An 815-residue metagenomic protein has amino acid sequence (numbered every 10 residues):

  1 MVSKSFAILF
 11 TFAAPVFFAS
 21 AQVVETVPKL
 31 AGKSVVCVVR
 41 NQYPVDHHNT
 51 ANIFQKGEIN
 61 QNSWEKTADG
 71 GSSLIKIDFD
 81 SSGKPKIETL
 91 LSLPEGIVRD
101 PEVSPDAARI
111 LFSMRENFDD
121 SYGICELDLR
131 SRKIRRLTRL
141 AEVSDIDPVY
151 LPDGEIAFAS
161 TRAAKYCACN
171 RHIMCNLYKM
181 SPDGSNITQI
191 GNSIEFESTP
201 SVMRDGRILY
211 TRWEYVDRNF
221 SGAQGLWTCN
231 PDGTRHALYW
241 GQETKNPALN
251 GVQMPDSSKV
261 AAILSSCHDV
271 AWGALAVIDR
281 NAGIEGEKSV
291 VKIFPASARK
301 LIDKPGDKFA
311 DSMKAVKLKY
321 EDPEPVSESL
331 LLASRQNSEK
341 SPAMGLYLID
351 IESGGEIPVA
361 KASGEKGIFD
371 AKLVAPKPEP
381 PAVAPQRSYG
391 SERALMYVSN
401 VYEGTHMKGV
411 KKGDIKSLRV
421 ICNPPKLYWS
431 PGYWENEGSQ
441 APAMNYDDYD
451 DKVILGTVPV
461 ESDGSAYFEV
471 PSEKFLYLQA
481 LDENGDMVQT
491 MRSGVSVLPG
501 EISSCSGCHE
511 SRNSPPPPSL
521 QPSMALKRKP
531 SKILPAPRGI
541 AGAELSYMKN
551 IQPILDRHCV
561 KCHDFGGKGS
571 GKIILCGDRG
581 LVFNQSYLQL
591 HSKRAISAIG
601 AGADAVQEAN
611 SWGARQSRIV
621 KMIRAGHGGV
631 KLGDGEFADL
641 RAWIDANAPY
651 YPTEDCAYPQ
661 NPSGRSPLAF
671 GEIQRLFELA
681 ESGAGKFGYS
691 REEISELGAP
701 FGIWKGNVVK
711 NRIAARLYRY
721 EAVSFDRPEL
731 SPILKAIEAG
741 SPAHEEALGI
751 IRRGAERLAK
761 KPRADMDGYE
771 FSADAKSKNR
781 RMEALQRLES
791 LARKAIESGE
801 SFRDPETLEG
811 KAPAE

Functional and structural regions predicted by a protein language model:
M1-S5: Positively charged n-region of N-terminal signal peptides that target proteins for export
A7-V16: Bacterial N-terminal signal peptides
Q22-D463, E469, V488-S496, G500-S504 (+1 more regions): Sequence signature of WD/YWTD-type beta-propeller architectures
Q22-T26, L30-G32, D69, K84 (+6 more regions): Aromatic- and Gly/Pro-enriched helix-to-coil junctions and flexible linker segments
